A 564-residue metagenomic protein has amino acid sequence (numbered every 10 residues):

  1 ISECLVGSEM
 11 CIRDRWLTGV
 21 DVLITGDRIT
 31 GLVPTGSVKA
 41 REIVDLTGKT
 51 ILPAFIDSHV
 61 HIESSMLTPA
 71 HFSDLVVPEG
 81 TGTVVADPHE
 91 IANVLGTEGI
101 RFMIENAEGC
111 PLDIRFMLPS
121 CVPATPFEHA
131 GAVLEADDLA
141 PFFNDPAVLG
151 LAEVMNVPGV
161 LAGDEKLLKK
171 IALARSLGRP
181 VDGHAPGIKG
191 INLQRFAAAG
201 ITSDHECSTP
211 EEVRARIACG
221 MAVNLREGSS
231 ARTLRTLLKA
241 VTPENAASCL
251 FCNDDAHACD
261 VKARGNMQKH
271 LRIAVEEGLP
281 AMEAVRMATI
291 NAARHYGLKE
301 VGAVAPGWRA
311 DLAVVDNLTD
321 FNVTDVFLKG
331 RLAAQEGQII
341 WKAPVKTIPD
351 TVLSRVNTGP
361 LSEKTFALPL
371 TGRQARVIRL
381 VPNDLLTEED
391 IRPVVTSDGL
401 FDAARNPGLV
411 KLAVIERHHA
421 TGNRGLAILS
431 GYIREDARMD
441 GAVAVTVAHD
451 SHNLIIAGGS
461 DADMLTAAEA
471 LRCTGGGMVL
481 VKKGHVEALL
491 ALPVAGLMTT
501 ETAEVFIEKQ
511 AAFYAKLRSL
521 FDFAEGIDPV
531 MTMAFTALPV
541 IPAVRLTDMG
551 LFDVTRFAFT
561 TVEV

Functional and structural regions predicted by a protein language model:
I1-I12: Short, small-residue-biased leader/transition segments that mark boundaries at the very start of proteins
T35-V38, I43-G109, A462: Metal-associated gating/positioning segment near the N- to mid-region
S73-P180, E244, E487-L490: Divalent-metal coordination cores built from histidine and acidic residues
V133-E153, G159-L225, A231-F251, K262-E283 (+1 more regions): Histidine/acidic residue-rich metal-binding segments in metalloenzymes
A240-F321, F327, T446-A457, A468-R472 (+1 more regions): His/Asp/Glu-enriched, well-ordered alpha-helical/loop segment that forms or immediately abuts the divalent-metal
A293-V410, H419, P539-V544: Hard-cation-handling environments
T365-G459, D463-T466, R472: Non-catalytic interaction/regulatory modules that flank or connect domains
V410, A427-S451, A457, D461-V564: Catalytic centers of hydrolytic enzymes
